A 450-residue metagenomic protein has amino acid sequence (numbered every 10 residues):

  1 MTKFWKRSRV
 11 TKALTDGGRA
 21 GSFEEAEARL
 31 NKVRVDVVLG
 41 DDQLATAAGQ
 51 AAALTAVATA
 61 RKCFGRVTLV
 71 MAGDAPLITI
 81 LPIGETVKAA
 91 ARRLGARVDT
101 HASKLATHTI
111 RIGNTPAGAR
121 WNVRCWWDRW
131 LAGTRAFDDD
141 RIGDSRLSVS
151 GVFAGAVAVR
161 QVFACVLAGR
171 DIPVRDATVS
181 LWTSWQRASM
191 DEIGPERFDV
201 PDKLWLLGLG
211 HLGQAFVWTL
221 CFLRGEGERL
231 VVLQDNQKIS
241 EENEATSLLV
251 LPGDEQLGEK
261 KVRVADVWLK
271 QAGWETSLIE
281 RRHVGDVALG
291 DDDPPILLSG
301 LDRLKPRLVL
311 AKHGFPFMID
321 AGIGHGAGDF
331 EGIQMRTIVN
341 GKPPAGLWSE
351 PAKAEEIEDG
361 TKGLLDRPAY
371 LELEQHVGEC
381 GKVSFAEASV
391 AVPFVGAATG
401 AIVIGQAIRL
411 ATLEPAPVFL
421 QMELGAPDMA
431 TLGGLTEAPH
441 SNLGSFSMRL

Functional and structural regions predicted by a protein language model:
M1-L450: Adenine nucleotide-associated cytosolic modules
